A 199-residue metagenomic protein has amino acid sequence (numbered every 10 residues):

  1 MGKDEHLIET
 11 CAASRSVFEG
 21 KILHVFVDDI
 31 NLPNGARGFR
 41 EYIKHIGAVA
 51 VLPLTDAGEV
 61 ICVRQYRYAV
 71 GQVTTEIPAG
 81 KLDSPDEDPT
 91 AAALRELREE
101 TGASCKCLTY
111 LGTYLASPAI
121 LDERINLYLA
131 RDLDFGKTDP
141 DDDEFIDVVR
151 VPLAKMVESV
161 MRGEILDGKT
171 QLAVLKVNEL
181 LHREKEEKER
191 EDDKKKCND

Functional and structural regions predicted by a protein language model:
G2-T10, A36, Y110, I125 (+1 more regions): Nudix hydrolase/Nudix homology domain
E5-I8, R40, A50-R95: Conserved Nudix-box catalytic region and its N-terminal flanking loop in Nudix hydrolases and closely related
A13-A50, D56: Acidic, metal-coordinating catalytic segment for phosphate/diphosphate chemistry, firing primarily on the Nudix
S16-G20, Y114-R124, H182: Acidic pyrophosphate-coordinating catalytic loop
E19, H24-F26, G47, L121-R124 (+1 more regions): A generic structural signal for well-ordered coil/turn residues at beta-strand boundaries that shape enzyme active-site
F26-N34, S117-G136: Active-site-adjacent beta-strand/loop module that shapes the phosphate/pyrophosphate-binding cleft
C62, I77-Y110, Y128, D142 (+1 more regions): The catalytic Nudix box helix
